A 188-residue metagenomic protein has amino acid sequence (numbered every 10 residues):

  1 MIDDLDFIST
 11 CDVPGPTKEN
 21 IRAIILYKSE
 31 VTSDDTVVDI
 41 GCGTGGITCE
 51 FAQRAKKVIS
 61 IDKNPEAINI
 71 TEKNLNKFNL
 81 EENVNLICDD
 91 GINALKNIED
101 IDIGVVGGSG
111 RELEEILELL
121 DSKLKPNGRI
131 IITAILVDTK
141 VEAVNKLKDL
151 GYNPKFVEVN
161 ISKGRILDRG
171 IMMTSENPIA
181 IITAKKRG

Functional and structural regions predicted by a protein language model:
M1-S33, V38, I70-K73: Class I SAM-dependent transferase core
G41: Conserved S-adenosyl-L-methionine
T44-K56: Conserved SAM-binding loop of SAM-dependent methyltransferases across substrates and taxa, primarily the Class I
K57-D62: Conserved SAM-binding motif I beta-strand of class I
K63-I98: S-adenosyl-L-methionine
D100-G108: Short SAM/SAH-binding signature in class I
R111-L119: A short, conserved alpha-helix within the catalytic core of class I
D121, P126-E176: C-terminal substrate-binding/active-site "lid" region of AdoMet-derived donor-dependent transferases
